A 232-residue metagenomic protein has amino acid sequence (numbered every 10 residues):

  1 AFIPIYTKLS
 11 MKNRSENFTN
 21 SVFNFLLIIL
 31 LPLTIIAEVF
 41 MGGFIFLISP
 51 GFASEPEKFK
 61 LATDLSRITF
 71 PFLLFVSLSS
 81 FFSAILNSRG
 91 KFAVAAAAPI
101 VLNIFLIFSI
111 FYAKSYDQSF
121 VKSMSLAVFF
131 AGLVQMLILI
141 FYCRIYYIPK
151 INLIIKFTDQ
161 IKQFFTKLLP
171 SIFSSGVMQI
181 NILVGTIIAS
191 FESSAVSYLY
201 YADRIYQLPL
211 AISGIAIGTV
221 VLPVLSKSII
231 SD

Functional and structural regions predicted by a protein language model:
A1-D232: Membrane-embedded alpha-helical bundles of multi-pass transporters/translocases, especially carrier/permease families
